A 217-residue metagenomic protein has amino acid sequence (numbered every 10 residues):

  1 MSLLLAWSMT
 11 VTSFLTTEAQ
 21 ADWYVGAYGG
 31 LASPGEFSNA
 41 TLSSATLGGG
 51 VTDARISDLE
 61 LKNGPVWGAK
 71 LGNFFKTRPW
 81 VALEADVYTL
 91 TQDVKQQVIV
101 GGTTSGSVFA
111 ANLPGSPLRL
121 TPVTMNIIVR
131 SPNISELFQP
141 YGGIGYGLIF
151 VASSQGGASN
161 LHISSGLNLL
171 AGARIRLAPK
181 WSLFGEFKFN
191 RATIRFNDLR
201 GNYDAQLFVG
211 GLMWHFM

Functional and structural regions predicted by a protein language model:
M1-D22, M217: Cleavable N-terminal export/targeting peptides
T17-F75, L207-M217: Short glycine/proline- and aromatic-enriched beta-strand/turn motifs that initiate or cap beta-hairpins
D22, A69-S154, A205-M217: Gram-negative (and chloroplast) outer-membrane scaffold detector with strong preference for beta-barrel transmembrane
A27-L31, A85-T89, G142-L148, A173 (+1 more regions): Transmembrane beta-barrel strands of outer-membrane/channel proteins
F37-A45, K95-G102, A152-N160, R195-N202: Outer-membrane beta-barrel translocator domains and adjoining extracellular loop/strand segments of Gram-negative
S38-A40, R55, V87-Q92, G106 (+1 more regions): Predominantly the C-terminal beta-signal and adjacent terminal strand-loop region of outer-membrane beta-barrel
G49-I56, G106-N112, S153-Q155, T193-R195: Extracytoplasmic loops and strand-loop junctions of Gram-negative outer membrane beta-barrel proteins
S57-N63, L113-R119, A158-S165, L199-A205: Replace "Gram-negative outer membrane beta-barrel proteins" with "bacterial and organellar outer membrane beta-barrel
